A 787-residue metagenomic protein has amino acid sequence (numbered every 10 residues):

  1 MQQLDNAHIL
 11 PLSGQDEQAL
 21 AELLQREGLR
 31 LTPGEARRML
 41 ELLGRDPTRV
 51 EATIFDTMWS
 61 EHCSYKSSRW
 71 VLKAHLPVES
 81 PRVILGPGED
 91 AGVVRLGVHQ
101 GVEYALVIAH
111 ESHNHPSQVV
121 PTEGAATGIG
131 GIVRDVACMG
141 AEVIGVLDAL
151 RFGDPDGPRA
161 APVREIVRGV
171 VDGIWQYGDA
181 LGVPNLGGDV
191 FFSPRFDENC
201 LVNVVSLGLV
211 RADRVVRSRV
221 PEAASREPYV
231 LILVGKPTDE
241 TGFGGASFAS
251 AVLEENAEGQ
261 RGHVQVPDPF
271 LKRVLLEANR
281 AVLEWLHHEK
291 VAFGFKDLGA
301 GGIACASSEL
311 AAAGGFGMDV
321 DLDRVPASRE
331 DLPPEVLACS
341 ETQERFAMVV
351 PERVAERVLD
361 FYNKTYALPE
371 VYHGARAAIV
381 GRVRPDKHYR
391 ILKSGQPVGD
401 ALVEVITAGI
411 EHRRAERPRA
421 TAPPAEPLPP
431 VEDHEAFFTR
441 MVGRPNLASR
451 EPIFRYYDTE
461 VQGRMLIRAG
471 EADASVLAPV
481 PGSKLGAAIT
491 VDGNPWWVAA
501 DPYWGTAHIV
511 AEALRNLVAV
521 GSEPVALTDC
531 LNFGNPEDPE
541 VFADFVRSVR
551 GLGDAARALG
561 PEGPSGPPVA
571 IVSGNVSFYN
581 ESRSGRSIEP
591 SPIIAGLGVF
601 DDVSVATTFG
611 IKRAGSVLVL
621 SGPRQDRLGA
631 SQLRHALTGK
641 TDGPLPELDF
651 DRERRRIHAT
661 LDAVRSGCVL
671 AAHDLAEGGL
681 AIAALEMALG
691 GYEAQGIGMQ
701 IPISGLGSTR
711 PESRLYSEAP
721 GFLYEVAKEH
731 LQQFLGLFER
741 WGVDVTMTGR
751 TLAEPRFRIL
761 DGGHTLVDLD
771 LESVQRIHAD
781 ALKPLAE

Functional and structural regions predicted by a protein language model:
M1-E787: Glycine/proline-enriched, intrinsically flexible loops and inter-domain linkers
